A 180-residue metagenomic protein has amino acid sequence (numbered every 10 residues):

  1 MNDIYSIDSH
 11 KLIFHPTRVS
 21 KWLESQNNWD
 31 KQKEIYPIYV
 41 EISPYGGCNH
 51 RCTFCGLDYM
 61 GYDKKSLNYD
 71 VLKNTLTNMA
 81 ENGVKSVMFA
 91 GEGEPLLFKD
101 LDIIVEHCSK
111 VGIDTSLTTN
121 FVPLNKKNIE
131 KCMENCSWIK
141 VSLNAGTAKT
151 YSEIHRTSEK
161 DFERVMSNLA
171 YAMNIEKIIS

Functional and structural regions predicted by a protein language model:
N2-W138, I154-S167: Conserved alpha-helical substructure of the radical SAM core
H50, A148-K149: Glycine-centered loop/turn positions within well-structured domains that cap or flank conserved ligand/cofactor-binding
D58-Y59, A145-T147: Short, histidine-centered active-site or binding-site loop motifs used for metal coordination, general acid-base
V141-L143: Conserved phosphate-donor/acceptor-positioning beta-strand/loop module used by diverse small-molecule
A170-S180: Short, intrinsically disordered, charge-balanced linker/junction segments flanking boundaries in proteins
